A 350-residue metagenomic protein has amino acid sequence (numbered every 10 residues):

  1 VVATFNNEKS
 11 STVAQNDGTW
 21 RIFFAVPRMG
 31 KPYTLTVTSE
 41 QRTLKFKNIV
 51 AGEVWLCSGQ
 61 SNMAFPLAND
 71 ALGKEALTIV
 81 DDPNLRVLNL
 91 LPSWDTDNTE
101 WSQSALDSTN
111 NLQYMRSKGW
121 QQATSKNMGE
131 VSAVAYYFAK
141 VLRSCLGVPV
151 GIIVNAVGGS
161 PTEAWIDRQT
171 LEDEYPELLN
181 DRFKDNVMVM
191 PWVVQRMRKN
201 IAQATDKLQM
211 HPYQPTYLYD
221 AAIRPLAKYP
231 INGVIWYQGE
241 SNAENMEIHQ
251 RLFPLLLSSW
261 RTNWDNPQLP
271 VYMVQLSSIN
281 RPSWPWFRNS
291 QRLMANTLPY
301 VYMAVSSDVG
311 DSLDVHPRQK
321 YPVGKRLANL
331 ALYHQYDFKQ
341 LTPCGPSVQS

Functional and structural regions predicted by a protein language model:
V1-S350: Cell-envelope and extracellular/periplasmic
